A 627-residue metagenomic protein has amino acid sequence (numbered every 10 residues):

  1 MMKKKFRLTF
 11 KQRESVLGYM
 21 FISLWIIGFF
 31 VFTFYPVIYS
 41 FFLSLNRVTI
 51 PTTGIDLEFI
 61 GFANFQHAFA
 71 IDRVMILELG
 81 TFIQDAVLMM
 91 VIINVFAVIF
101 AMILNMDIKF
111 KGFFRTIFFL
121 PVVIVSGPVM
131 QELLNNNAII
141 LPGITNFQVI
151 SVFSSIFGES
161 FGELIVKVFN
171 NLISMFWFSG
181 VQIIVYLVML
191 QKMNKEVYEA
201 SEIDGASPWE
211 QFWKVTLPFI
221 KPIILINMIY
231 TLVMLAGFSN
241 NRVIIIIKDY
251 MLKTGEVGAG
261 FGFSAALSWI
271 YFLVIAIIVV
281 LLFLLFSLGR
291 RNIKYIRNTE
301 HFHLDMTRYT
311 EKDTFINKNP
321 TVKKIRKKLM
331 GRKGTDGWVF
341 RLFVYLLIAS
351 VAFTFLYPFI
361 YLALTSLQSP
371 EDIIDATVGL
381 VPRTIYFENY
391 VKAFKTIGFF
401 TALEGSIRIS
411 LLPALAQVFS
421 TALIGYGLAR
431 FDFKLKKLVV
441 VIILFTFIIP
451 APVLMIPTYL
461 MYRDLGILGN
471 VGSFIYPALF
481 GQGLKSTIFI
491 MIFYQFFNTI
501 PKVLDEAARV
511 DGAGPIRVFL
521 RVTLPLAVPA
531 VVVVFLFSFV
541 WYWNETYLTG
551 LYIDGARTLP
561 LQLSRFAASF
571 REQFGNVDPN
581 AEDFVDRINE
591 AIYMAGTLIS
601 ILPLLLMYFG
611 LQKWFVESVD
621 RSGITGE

Functional and structural regions predicted by a protein language model:
M1-Q12, N317-K333: Short, Lys/Arg-rich, polar N-terminal cytosolic tail immediately upstream of the first transmembrane signal-anchor
K11-T299, H303-D305, F340-E627: A structural signal for multi-pass alpha-helical bundles of membrane permease subunits that mediate small-molecule
N292-K327: Cytosolic-side transmembrane-helix boundaries in multi-pass membrane proteins
